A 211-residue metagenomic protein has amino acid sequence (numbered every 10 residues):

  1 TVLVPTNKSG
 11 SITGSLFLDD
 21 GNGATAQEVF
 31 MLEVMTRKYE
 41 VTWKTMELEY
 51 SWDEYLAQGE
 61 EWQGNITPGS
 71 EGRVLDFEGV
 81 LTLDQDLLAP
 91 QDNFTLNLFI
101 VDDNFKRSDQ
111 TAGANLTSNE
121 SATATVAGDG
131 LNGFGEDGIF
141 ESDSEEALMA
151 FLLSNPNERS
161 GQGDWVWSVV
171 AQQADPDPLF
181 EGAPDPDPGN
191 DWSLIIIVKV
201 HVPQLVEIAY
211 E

Functional and structural regions predicted by a protein language model:
V2-K8: Extracellular/luminal low-complexity segments enriched in Ser/Thr/Pro
S9-T13, V74, Q162-D164: Extracellular Ig-like/FN3 beta-sandwich strand-entry sites
L16-L18: Hydrophobic/tyrosine-rich beta-strand signature of extracellular beta-sandwich/beta-rich modules, prominently
G21-M31, L48: Short, exposed coil/turn segments at beta-strand boundaries within extracellular/luminal domains
N22, T95-K106, S154-E211: C-terminal edge strands of extracellular/lumenal beta-sandwich accessory domains
V34-G59, I208-Y210: Low-complexity, Pro/Ser/Thr- and charge-rich linker/hinge segments at domain boundaries
Y55-T125: Acidic, Ser/Thr/Pro-rich low-complexity intrinsically disordered segments
T117-G161, Q173-D175: Beta-sandwich interaction modules
